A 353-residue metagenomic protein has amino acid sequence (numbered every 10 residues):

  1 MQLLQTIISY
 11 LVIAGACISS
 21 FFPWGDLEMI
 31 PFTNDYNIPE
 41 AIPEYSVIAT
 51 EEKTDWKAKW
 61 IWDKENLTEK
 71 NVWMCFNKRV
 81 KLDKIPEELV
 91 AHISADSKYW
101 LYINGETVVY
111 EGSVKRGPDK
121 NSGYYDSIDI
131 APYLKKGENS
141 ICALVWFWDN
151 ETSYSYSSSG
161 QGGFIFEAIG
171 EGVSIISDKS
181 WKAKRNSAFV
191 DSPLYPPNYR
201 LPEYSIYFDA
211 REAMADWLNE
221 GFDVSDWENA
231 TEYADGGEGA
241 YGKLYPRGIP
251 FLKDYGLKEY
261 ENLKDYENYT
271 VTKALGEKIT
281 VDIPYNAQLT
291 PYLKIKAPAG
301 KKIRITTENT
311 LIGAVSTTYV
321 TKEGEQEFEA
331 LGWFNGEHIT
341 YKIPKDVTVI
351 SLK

Functional and structural regions predicted by a protein language model:
Q2-M29: Bacterial Sec-dependent N-terminal signal peptides
W24-K353: Extracellular/oxidizing-compartment recognition motifs
